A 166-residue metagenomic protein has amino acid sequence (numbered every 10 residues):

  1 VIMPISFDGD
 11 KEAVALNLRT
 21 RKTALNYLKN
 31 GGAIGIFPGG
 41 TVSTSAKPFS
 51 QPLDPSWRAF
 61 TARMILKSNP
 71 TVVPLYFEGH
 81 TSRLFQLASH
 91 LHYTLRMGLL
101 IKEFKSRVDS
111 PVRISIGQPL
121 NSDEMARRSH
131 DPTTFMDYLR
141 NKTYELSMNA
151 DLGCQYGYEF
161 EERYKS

Functional and structural regions predicted by a protein language model:
V1-R19: Membrane-interfacial amphipathic helices and adjacent loop/beta segments that form the lipid-substrate binding surface
V14-S166: Non-catalytic C-terminal accessory region of glycerolipid acyltransferases and related lyso-lipid remodeling enzymes
